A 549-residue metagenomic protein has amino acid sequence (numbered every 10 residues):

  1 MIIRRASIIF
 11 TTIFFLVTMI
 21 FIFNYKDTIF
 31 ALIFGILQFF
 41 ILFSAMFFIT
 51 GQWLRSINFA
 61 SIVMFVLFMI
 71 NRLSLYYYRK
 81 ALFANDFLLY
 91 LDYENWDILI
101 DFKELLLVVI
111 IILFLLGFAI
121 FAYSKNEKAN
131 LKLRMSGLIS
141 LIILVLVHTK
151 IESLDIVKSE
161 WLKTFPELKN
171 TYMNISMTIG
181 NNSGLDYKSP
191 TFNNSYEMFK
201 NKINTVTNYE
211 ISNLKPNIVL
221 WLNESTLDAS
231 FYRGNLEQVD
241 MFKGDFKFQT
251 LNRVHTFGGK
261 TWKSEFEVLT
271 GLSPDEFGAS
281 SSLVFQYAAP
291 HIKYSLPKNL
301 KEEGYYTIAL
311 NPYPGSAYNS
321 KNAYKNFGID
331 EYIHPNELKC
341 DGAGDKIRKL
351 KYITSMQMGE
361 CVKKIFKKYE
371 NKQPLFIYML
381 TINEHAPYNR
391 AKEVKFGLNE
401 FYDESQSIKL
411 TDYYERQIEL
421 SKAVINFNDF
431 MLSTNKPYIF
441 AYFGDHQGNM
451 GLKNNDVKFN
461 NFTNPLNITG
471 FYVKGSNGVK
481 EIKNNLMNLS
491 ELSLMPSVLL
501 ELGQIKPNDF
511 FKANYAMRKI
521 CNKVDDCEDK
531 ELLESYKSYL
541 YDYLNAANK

Functional and structural regions predicted by a protein language model:
M1-F10, N24-G35, F48-S56, A122-K132 (+7 more regions): Generic structural signal for short, solvent-exposed loop/turn connectors between secondary structure elements
M1-L168: Transmembrane and membrane-interface helices of multi-pass, inner-membrane envelope-modifying transferases
A31, I100, N170-M177, H255-G259: Membrane-interface micro-motifs in multi-pass membrane enzymes
F34, L107-I112, K200, L269 (+2 more regions): Generic detector of well-ordered alpha-helical segments enriched in charged/polar residues, highlighting helical
L73-A84, D101, K188-S195, H334 (+2 more regions): A diffuse structural propensity rather than consistent per-protein peaks
T149-L220: Membrane-interface segments at or immediately adjacent to transmembrane helices that form the boundary between
T207-N213, L220-N223, D228-K549: Solvent-exposed soluble domains appended to multi-pass membrane proteins
